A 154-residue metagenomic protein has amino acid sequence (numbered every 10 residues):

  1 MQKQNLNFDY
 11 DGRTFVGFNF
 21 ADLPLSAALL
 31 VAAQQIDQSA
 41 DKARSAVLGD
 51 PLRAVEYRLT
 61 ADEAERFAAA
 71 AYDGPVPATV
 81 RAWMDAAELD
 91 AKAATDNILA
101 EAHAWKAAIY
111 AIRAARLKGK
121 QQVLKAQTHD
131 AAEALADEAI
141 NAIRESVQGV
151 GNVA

Functional and structural regions predicted by a protein language model:
M1-A154: A preference for well-ordered globular domain cores that mediate specific macromolecular interactions or catalysis
